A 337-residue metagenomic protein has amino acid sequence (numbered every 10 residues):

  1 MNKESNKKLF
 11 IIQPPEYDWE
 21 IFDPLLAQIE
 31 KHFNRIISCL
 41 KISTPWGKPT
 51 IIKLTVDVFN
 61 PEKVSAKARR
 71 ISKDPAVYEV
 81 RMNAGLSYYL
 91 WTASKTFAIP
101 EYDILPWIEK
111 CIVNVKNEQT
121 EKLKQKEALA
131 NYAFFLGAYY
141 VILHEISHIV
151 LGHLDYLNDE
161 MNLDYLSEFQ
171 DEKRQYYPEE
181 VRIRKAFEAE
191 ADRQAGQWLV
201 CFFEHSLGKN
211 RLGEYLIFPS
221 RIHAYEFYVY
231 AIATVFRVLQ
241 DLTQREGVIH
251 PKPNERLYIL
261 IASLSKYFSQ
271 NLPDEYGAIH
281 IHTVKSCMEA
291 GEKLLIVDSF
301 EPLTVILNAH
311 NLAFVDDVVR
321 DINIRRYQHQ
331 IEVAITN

Functional and structural regions predicted by a protein language model:
N2-Y140, V150-D155: Peri-catalytic and regulatory segments of divalent metal-dependent proteins
W19-L26, K173-G196, V248: Active-site metal-coordination segments of metallo-dependent hydrolases
H32-R35, C39, E190-W198: Amphipathic alpha-helical segments that form well-ordered structural scaffolds and often line/cohere around active
A76-Y78, K126-A138, Y176-F187, Y215-V229: Glycine-rich, flexible loop segments associated with nucleotide phosphate handling
L136, E145-N162, Q197-F203: Catalytic Zn2+-binding segment of zinc metalloproteases
L151-A189: Post-HEXXH active-site segment of zinc metalloproteases
R184, R193-N337: Long, well-structured alpha-helical subdomains associated with metal-dependent extracellular/ecto-lumenal hydrolases
